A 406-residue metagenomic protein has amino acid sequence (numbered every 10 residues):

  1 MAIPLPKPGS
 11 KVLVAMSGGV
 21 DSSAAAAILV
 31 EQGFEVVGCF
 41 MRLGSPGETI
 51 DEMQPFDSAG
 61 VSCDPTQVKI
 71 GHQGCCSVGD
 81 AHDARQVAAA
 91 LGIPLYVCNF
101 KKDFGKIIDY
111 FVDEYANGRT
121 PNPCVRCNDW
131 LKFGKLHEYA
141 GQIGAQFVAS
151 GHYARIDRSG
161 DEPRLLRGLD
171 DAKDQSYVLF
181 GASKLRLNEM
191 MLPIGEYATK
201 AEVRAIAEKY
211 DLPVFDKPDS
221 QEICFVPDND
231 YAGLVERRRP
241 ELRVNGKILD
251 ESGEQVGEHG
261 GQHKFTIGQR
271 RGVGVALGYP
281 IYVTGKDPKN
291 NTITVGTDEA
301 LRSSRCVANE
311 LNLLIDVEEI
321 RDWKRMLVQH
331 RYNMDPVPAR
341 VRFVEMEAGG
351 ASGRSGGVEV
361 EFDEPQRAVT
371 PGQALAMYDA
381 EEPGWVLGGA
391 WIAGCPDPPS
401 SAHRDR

Functional and structural regions predicted by a protein language model:
M1-F180, K200-E202, E208, S352 (+1 more regions): ATP-dependent adenylation/nucleotidyltransferase module used to activate substrates
V20, A149-R406: AMP-forming adenylation/ATP pyrophosphatase catalytic core
